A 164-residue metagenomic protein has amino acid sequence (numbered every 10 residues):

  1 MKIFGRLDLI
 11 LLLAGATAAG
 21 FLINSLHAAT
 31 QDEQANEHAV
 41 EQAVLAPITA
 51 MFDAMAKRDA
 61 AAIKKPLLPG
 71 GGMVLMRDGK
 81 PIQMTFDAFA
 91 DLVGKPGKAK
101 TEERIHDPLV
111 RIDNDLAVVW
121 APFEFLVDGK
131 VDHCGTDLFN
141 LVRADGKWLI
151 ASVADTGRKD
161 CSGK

Functional and structural regions predicted by a protein language model:
K2-L12: Bacterial N-terminal signal peptides that target proteins for export
I10-N24: Bacterial N-terminal signal peptides
G20-K65, P69, K164: Short, low-complexity N-terminal intrinsically disordered segments enriched in polar/charged residues
L67-P69, R77-G79, A121-F125, D137 (+1 more regions): A mature extracytoplasmic/lumenal domain signature
G72-I82, P96-G97: A short gly/proline-enriched turn/hairpin at secondary-structure junctions
M84-D132: Surface-exposed, charged secondary-structure patches
C134-K159: Short beta-strand edge/turn micro-motifs at domain boundaries
